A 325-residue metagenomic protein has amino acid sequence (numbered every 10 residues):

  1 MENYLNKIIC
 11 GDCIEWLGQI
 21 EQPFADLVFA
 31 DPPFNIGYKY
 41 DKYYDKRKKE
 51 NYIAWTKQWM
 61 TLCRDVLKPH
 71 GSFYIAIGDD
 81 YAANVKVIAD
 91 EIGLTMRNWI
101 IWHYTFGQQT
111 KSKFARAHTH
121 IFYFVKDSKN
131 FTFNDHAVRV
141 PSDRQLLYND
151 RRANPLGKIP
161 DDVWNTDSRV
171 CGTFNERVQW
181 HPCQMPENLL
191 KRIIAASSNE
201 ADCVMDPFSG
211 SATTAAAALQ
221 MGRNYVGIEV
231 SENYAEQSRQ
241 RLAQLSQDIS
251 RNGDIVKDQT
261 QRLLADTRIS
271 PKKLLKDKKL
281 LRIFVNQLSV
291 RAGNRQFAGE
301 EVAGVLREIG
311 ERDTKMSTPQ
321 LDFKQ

Functional and structural regions predicted by a protein language model:
M1-A235: Core catalytic lobe of class I
E2, Q244-R251, D258: Positively charged, low-complexity nucleic-acid-binding target-recognition regions
V163-W164, P182, K257, L288-S289 (+1 more regions): Helicase P-loop NTPase motor core of nucleic-acid translocases
R192, Q259-D266, I283, Q287 (+1 more regions): Short amphipathic alpha-helical elements of helix-turn-helix/winged-helix folds
S238-R239: Conserved SAM-binding loop
R251-L275, Q287-L288: Positively charged, polyanion-binding regions of nucleic-acid-associated proteins
D254, R291-Q325: Major-groove recognition helix of helix-turn-helix-like DNA-binding domains
K276-A292: DNA-recognition alpha helix
